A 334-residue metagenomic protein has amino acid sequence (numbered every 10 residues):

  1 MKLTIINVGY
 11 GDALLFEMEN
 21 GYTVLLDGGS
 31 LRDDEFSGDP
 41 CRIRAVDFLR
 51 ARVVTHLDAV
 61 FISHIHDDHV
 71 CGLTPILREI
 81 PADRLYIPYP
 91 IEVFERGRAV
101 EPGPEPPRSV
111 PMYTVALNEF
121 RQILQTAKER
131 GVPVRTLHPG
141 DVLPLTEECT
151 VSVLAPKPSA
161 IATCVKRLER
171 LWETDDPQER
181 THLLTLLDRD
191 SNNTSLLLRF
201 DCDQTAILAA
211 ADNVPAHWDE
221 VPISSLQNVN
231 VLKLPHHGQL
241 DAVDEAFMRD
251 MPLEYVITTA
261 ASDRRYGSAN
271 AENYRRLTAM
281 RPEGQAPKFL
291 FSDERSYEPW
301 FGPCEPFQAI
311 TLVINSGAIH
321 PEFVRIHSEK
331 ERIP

Functional and structural regions predicted by a protein language model:
M1, V70-C71, P75-L208, P282-K288 (+1 more regions): Flexible, acidic/histidine-containing loops and adjacent segments that form or flank the divalent-metal
M1-H56, R189-V214: Conserved beta-strand hairpin/beta-sheet module of binuclear metal-dependent hydrolase folds, prominently
T4-N7, F16, D27, H64 (+7 more regions): Divalent metal-coordination and catalytic microenvironments
Y10-D12, L31-D34, I65-C71, E92-E95 (+5 more regions): Active-site environment of divalent metal-dependent phosphoester hydrolases
V24, L31-I87, E92, I223-Q239 (+1 more regions): Active-site metal-binding motif and surrounding structural segment of the metallo-beta-lactamase
D27-G29, S63-I65, L137-G140, P156 (+4 more regions): Active-site-proximal beta-strand/loop segments in catalytic clefts of secreted hydrolases
G28-C41, L168-D175, R180, Q239-L240 (+1 more regions): Acidic/histidine-rich helix-loop elements that form or flank divalent-metal/phosphate-binding sites at the catalytic
R96, L226-P303: Long, structured stretches of catalytic cores involved in phosphate-ester chemistry, encompassing
